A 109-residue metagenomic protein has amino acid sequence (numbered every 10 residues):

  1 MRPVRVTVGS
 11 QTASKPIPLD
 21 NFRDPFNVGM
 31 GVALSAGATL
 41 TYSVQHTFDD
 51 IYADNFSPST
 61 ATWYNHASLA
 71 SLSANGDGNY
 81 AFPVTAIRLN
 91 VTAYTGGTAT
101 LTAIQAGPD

Functional and structural regions predicted by a protein language model:
M1-V6, I51-N65: Surface-exposed loop/edge segments in extracytoplasmic proteins
V6-S10, S14-D24, A61-D109: Beta-sandwich interaction modules
D24-A36, L89-N90: Hydrophobic beta-strand segments within beta-rich accessory/binding domains
V32-T41, Y94-A99: Extended, low-complexity, turn-rich repeat/linker tracts enriched in Gly/Pro/Ser/Thr and Asp/Glu that occur
A33, Q45-D49, T92: A generic structural motif
G37, I51, P58-S59, N75-D77: Alpha-helical structural elements
A38-N55, L101-Q105: Short, surface-exposed beta-strand/strand-loop-strand elements in extracellular ectodomains
